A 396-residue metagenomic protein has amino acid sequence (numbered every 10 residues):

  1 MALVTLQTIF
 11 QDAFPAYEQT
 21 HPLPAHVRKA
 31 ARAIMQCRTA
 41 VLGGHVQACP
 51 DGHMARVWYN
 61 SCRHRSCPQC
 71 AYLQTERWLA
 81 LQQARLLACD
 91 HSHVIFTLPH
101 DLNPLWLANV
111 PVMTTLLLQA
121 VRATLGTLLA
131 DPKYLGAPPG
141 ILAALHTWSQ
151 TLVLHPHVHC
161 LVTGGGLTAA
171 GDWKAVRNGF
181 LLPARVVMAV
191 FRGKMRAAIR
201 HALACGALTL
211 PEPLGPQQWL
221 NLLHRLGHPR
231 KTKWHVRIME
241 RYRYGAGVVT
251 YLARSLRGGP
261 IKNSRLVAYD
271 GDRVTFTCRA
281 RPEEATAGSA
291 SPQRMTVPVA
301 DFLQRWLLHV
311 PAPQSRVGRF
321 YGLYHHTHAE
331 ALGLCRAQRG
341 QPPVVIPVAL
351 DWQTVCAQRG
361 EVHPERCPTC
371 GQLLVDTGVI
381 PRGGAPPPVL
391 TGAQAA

Functional and structural regions predicted by a protein language model:
M1-A396: Beta->alpha loop/short-helix hinge microenvironment recognizer with preference for catalytic Tyr/His contexts
